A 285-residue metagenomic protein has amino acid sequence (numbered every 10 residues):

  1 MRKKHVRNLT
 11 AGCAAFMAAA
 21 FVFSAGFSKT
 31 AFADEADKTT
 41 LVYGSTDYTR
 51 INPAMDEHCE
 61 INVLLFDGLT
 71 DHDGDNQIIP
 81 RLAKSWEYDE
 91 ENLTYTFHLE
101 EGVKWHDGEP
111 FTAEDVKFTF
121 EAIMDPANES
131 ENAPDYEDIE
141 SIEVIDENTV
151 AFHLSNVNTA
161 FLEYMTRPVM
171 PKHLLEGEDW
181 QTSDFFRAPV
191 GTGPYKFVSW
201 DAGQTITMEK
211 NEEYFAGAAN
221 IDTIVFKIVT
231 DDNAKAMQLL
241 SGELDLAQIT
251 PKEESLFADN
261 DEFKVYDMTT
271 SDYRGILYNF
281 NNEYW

Functional and structural regions predicted by a protein language model:
A36, K84-E129, I145, A151: Aromatic- and charge-enriched surface segment that lines or borders ligand/interaction sites
D37-T49, K84, T94-F97, V116-T119 (+4 more regions): Short, well-ordered beta-strand elements
T39, S255-D267: Ligand-binding "clamshell"
G44-E90, E121, V190: N-terminal lobe/hinge region of extracytoplasmic solute-binding protein
D73, Q77, T166-A219, T223: Gly/Pro-rich hinge or "lid" segments in bacterial periplasmic/extracellular proteins
E87, E91, A133-L175: Surface-exposed binding/hinge segments that line and control ligand-binding clefts or catalytic entry sites
E100, E209-E212, S271-W285: A bilobed periplasmic-binding-protein/Venus flytrap-type ligand-binding module shared by bacterial periplasmic
E212-F257: Ligand-site clamp/hinge motif
